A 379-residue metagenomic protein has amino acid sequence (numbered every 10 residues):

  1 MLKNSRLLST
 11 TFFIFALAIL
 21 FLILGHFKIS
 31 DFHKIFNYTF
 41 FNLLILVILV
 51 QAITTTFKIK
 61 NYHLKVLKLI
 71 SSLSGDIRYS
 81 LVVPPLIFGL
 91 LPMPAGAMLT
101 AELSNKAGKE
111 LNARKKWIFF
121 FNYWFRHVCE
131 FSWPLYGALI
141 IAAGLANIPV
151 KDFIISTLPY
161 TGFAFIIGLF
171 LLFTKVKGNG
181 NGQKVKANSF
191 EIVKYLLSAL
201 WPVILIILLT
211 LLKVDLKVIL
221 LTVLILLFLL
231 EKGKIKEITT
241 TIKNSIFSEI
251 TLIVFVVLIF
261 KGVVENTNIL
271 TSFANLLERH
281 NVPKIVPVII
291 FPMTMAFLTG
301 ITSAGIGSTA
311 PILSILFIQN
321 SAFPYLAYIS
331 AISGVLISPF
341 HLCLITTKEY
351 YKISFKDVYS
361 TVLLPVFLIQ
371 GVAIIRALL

Functional and structural regions predicted by a protein language model:
M1-I45, L169-E265, I269-S272, L378-L379: Hydrophobic transmembrane alpha-helices of multi-pass small-molecule transporters
L17, F21, V50, T54 (+4 more regions): Alpha-helical transmembrane segments of multipass membrane proteins
L24-H26, K34-S72, V286-T309: Long, highly hydrophobic alpha-helical transmembrane signal-anchor segments
Y38-L44, L69-V82, L111-I118, I246-T251 (+2 more regions): Membrane-interfacial loop-to-helix junctions in multi-pass transporters
T54-N61, G89-E102, C129-Y136, G262-T267 (+2 more regions): Short helix-coil transition sites and intra-membrane helix breaks within transmembrane domains of multi-pass
Y62, G75-D76, K106-F119, A143-K151 (+3 more regions): Juxtamembrane helix-boundary/capping and inter-helix hinge elements in multi-pass membrane proteins
S71-L103, N281-L316, A327-I332: Hydrophobic alpha-helical transmembrane segments of multi-pass integral membrane proteins, predominantly secondary
F119, W124-H127, A138, F153-I166 (+3 more regions): C-terminal transmembrane helix pair
